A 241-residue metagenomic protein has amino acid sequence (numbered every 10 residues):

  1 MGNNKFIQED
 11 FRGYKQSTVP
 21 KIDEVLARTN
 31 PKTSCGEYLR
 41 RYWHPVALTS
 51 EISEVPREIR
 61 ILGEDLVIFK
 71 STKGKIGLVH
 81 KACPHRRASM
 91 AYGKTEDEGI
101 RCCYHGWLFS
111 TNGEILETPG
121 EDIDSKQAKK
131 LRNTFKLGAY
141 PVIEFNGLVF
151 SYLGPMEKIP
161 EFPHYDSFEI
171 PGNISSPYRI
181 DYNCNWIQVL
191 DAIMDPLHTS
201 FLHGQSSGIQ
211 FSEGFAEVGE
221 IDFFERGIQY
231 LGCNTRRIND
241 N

Functional and structural regions predicted by a protein language model:
M1-L26, A91-Y104, G138, V218-N241: N-terminal short leaders/motifs
G2-D65: Zn-dependent metallo-beta-lactamase
G2-I7, K75, F150, M156-N241: C-terminal catalytic domain of Rieske-type non-heme iron oxygenases
S34, M90-A91, R179: Short, flexible, glycine/charge-rich loop motifs used to bind or transfer phosphoryl groups or to couple energy/partner
E37, R41, E117, G204: Charged/polar, solvent-exposed surface patches and flexible loops
A47-I174: Rieske [2Fe-2S] iron-sulfur-binding domain
